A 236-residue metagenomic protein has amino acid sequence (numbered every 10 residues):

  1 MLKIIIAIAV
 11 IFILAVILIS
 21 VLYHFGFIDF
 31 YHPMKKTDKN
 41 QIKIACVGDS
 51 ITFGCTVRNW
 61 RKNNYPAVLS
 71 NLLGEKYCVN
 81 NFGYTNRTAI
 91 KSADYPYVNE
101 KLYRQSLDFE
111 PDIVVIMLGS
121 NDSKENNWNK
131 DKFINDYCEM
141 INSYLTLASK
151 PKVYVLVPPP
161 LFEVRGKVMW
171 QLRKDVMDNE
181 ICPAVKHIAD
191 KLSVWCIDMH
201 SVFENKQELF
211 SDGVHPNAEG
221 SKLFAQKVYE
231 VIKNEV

Functional and structural regions predicted by a protein language model:
M1-V47, I51-N59, A67-K76, D108-F109 (+3 more regions): N-terminal secretory targeting modules
I19-S20, F27, R61, N80 (+2 more regions): A general marker of short, structured functional hotspots
S20-F30, F53-N63, S92-N99, E139-N142 (+1 more regions): Short, mixed-charge, low-aromatic patches
Q41-A45, I51-N135: Conserved SGNH/GDSL esterase-like catalytic core that processes O-acyl groups on lipids and polysaccharides
V98-V236: Alpha-helical cap/lid subdomain in secreted, periplasmic, or secretory-pathway luminal O-acyl-processing enzymes
